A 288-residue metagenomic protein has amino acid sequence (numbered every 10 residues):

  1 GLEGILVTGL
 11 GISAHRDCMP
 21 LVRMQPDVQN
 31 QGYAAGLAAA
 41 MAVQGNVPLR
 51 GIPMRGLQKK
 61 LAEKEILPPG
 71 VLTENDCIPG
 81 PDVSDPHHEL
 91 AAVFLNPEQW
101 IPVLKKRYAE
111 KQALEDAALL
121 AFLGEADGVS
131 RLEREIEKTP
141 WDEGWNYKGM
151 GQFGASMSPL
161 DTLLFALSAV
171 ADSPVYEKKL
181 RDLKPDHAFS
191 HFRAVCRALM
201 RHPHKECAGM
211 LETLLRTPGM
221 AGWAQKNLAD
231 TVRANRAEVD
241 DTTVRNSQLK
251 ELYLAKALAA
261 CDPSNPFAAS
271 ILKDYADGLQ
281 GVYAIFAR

Functional and structural regions predicted by a protein language model:
G1, K111, T139, E143 (+4 more regions): Alpha-helical junction/boundary sensor with strong preference for TPR arrays
G1-P68, L72-T73: Residues forming the flavin
L61-E63, P68-W100: Charged, amphipathic alpha-helical linkers/stalks
D85-L95, K106, A113-A126, R134 (+6 more regions): Structural detector for internal amphipathic alpha-helices that build alpha-solenoid repeat scaffolds
E89, W100-K105, R131-I136, Y176-R181 (+3 more regions): Buried hydrophobic core positions in alpha-solenoid tandem helical repeats
V129, W141-D142, C207, M220 (+1 more regions): Compositional signature of intrinsically disordered, low-complexity segments enriched in polar residues
E206-C207, T213-N227: Short, solvent-exposed beta-strand-terminating loops
L272-R288: Eukaryotic acidic, Ser/Thr-rich intrinsically disordered low-complexity regions
